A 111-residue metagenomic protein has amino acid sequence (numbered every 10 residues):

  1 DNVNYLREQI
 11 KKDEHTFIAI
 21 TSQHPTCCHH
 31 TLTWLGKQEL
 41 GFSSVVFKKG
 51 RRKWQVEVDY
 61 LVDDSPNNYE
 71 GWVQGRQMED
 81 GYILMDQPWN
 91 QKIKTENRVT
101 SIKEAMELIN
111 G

Functional and structural regions predicted by a protein language model:
D1-I18, P25-H29: Short, acidic loop-to-helix structural element flanking the phosphoryl-transfer center in phosphate-processing enzymes
K12-E14, L40-F42, Q77-E79, I93-K94: Short, well-ordered coil/turn elements that cap or connect secondary structure elements
D13-T16, V56-D59, D80: Short coil/turn segments at beta-strand junctions that form active-site/ligand-binding loops
I20-V73: Substrate-recognition "cap/lid" segment bordering the active-site pocket of phosphatases
K37-V46, T95-G111: Structural recognition of alpha->loop->beta junctions
G50-V56, N90-K92, K103-L108: A short acidic, often aromatic-flanked loop/helix-cap motif at beta-alpha or helix-coil junctions that lines enzyme
Y60-K103: Acidic, Mg2+-coordinating phosphoryl-transfer loop and its flanking beta/alpha structural elements, shared across
